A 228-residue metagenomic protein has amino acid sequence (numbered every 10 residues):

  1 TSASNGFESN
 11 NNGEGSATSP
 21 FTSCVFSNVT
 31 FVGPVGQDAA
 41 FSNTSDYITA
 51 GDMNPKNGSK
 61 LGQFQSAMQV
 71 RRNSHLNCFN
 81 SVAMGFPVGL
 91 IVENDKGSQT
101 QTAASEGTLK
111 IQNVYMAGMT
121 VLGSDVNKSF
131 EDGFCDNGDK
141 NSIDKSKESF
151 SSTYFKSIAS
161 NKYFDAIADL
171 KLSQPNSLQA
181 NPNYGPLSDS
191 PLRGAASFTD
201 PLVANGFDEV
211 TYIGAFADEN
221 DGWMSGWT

Functional and structural regions predicted by a protein language model:
T1-T228: Extracellular beta-rich repeat passengers
